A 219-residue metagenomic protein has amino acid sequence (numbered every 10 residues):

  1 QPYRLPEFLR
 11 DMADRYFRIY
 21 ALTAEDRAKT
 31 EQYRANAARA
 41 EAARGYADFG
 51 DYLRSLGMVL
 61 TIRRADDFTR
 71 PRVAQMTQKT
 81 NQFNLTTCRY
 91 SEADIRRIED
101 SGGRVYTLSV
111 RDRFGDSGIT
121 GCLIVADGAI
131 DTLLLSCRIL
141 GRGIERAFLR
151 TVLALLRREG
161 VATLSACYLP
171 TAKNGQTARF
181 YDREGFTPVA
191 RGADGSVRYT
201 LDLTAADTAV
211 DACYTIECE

Functional and structural regions predicted by a protein language model:
Q1-L56, R157-E219: Terminal substrate-recognition subdomain of acyl/acetyltransferases
T30-A40, L53-I62, R111-D116, L140-R146: Phosphate-binding glycine-rich loops and adjacent basic patches that engage nucleotide phosphates, nucleic-acid
Y46-D67, R72: Glycine-rich phosphate/pyrophosphate-binding loop and adjacent beta-alpha nucleotide/cofactor-binding cores
M58, R104-Y106, G121, L164 (+1 more regions): Structural beta-strand/beta-sheet cores of well-ordered domains, especially the beta-sheet scaffolds that support
I62-R138: A conserved beta-strand-loop-helix scaffold within acyl/acetyltransferase catalytic domains
T77-K79, T87-Y90, R146-A147, F180-G185 (+1 more regions): General N-terminal targeting signals
R113, I119-T187: Acyl-donor binding region in acyl/amide transferases
